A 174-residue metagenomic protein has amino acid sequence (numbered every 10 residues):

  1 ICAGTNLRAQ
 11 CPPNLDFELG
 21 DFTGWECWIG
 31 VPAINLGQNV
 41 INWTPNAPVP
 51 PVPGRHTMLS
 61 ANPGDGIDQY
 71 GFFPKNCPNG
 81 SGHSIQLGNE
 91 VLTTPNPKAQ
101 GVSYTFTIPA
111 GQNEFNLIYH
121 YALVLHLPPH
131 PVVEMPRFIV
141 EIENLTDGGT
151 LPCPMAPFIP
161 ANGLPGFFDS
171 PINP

Functional and structural regions predicted by a protein language model:
I1-P12: Bacterial Sec-dependent N-terminal signal peptides
Q10-P174: Aromatic (Trp/Tyr/Phe) and Gly/Pro-enriched flexible surface segments
